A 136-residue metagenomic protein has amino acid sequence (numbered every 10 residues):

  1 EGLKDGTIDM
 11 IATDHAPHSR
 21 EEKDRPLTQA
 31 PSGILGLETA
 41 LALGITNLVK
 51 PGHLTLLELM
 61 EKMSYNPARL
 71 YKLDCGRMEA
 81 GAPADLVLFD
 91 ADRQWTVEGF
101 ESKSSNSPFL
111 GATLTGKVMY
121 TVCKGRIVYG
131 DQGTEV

Functional and structural regions predicted by a protein language model:
E1: Extended ligand-binding regions for polar small-molecule ligands
K4-I11, A16-D92: His/Asp/Glu-enriched, well-ordered alpha-helical/loop segment that forms or immediately abuts the divalent-metal
P26-Q29, P83-V136: C-terminal cap of metal-dependent C-N hydrolases
